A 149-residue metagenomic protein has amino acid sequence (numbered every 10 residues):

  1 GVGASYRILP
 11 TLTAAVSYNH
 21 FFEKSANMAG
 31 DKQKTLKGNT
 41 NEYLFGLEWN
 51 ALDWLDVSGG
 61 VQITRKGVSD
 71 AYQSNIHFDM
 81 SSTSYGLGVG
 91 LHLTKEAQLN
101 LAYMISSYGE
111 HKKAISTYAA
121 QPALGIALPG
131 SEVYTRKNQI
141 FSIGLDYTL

Functional and structural regions predicted by a protein language model:
G1-L149: Outer-membrane beta-barrel porins/channels
